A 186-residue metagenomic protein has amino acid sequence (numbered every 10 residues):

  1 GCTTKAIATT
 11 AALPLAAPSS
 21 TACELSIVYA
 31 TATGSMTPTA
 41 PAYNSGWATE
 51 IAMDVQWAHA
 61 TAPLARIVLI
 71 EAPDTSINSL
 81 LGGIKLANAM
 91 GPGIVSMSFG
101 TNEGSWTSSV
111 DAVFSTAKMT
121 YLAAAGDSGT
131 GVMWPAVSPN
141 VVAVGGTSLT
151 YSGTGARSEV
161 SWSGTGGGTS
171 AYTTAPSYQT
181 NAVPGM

Functional and structural regions predicted by a protein language model:
G1-G146, T169-M186: Substrate-binding/charge-relay-adjacent region of secreted/lumenal peptidase catalytic domains
W57, G153, G166: Solvent-exposed, flexible loop/coil residues
Y151-R157: Predominantly extracellular beta-rich ligand-binding scaffolds that present long acidic/polar faces for carbohydrate
E159-A171: Extended ligand-binding clefts on enzyme/binding-domain cores
